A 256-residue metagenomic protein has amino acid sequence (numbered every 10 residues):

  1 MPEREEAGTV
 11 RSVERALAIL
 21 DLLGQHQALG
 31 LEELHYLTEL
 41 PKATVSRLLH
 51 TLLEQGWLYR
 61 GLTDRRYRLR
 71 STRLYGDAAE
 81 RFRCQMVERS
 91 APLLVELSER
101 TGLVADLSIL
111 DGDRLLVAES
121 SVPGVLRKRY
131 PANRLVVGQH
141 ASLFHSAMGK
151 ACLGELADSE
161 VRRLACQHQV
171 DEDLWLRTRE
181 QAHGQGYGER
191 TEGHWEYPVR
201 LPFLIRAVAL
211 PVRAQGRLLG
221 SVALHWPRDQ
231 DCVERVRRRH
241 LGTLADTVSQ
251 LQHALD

Functional and structural regions predicted by a protein language model:
M1-C84, S249, H253-A254: N-terminal helix-turn-helix
R4-G30, L94-R127, D246-D256: An N-terminal domain-start capping segment
R15, T44, R89, L174 (+2 more regions): Charged catalytic carboxylate motif
G56, L210, V222: Conserved GNAT-family N-acetyltransferase fold
L62, S120-V122, G193, A223-L224: Short clusters of small/polar residues that mark proteolytic maturation junctions
R68-L164: Amphipathic alpha-helical effector-binding/dimerization core of metabolite-sensing transcriptional regulators
R89-L97, E160-A209, A254: Short, basic/aromatic recognition patches
W175, R179-E180, E196-F203, Q215-D256: Juxtadomain coupling helices with adjacent low-complexity linkers
